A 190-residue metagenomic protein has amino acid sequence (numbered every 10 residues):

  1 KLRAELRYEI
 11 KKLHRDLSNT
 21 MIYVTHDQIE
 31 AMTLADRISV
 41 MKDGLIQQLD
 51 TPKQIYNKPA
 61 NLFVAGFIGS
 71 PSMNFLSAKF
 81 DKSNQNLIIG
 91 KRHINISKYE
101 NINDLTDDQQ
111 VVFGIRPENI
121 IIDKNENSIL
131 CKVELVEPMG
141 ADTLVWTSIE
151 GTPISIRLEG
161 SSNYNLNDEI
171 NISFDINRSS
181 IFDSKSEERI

Functional and structural regions predicted by a protein language model:
K1-F63: ABC ATPase nucleotide-binding domains
E5, K58, G66-F67, D123 (+1 more regions): Residues that scaffold the ATP/ADP-binding catalytic core of kinase and kinase-like folds
R37, I55, S70, V136-E137: Beta-strand-rich soluble domains of envelope-associated proteins, predominantly from Gram-negative bacteria
L45, G66-S70, A141: Gly/Ser/Thr-rich helix-start
T51-N84: ABC transporter nucleotide-binding domain
P71-F75, K82-I190: Non-catalytic connector elements of ABC transporters
